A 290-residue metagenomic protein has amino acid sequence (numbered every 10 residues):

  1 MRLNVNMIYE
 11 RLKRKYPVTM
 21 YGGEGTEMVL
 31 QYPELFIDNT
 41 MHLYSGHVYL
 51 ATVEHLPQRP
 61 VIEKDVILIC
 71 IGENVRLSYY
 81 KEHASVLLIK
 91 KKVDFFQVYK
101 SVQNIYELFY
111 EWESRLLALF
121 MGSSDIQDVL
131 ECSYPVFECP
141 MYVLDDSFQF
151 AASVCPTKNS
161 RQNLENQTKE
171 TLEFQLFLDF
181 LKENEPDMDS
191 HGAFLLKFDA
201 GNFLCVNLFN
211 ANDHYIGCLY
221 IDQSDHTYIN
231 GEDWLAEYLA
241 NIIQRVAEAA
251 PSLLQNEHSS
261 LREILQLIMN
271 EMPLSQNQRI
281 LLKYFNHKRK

Functional and structural regions predicted by a protein language model:
M1-E263, N286-R289: Alpha-helical/coil-rich non-catalytic "connector" segments in signaling and regulatory proteins
F36, E271-K290: Juxtacatalytic helix/coil linker segments that couple regulatory or sensory modules to the catalytic cores
S259-L274: Regulatory cytosolic signal-relay segments
